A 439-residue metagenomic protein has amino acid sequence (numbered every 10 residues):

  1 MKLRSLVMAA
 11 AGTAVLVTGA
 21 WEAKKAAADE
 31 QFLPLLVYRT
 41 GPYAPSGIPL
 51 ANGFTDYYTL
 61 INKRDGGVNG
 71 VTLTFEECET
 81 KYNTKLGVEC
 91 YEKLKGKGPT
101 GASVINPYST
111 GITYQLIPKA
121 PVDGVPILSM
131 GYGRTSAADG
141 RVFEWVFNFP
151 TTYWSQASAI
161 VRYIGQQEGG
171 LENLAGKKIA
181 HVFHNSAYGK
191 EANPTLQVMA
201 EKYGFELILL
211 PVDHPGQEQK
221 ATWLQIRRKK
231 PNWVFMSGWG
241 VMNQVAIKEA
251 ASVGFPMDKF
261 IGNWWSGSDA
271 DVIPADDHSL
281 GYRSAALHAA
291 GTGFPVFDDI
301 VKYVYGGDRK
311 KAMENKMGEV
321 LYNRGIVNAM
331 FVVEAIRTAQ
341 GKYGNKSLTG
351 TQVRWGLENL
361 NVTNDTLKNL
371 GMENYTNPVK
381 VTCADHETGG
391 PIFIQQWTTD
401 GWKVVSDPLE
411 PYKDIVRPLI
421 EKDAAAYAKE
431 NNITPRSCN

Functional and structural regions predicted by a protein language model:
M1-F32, A426-N439: Short, low-complexity disordered leader/linker segments with a strong preference for bacterial N-terminal type II
E30-F32, P45-N52, R64-G140, F149 (+2 more regions): Beta-alpha junction/loop-to-helix N-cap segments that form part of ligand/metal-binding clefts
Q31-T55, C78-K85, S109, V182-E191 (+1 more regions): Extracytoplasmic "Venus flytrap"
N52-F75, G169-L171, E201-G204: Signal peptide-proximal N-terminal region of secreted/periplasmic/extracellular or secretory-lumen proteins
L86, T135-S136, E144-V253, G291-P295: Extracellular/periplasmic Venus flytrap/periplasmic-binding protein
L94-Y108, P126-M130, K178-F183, K230-G240 (+3 more regions): Periplasmic-binding protein-like
A250-A329, D423, T434-P435: Extracellular/periplasmic periplasmic-binding protein-like sensory domains
R309-Y322, V333-D407, P411: Segments of small-molecule ligand-sensing domains
